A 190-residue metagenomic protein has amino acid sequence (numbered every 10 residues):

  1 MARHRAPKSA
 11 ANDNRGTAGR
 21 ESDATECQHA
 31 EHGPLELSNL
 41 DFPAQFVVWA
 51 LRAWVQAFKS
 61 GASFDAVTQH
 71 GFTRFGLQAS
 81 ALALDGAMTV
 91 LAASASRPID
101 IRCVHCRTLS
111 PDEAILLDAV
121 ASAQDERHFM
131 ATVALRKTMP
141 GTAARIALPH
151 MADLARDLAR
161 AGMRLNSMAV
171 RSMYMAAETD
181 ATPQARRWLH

Functional and structural regions predicted by a protein language model:
M1-L117, A121-H190: Polar/charged low-complexity regulatory segments
